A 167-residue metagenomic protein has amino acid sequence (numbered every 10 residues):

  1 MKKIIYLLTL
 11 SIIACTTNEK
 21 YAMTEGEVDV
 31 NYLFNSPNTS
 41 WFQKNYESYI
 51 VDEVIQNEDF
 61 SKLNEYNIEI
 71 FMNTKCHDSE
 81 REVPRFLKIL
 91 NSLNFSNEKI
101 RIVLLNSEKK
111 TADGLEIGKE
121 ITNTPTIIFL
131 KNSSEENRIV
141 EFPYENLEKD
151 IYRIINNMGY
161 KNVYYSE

Functional and structural regions predicted by a protein language model:
M1-A22: Bacterial Sec-dependent N-terminal signal peptides
E19-L63: N-terminal leader/targeting and pre-domain segments
S61-S92: Local sequence-structure signature of Cys/Sec-based thiol-disulfide redox active-site neighborhoods
I70-F71, N97-T111: Thiol-based oxidoreductase modules, predominantly thioredoxin-like and allied folds used for disulfide exchange
T74-E82, K119, I139, P143: Extracytoplasmic/periplasmic, Sec-exported soluble proteins
T111-I121: Charged, often glycine-rich, active-site loop that binds/positions anionic groups
K119-L130: Structural micro-motif
F129-Y165: Non-catalytic, surface beta->alpha helical segment in thiol-disulfide oxidoreductase systems
